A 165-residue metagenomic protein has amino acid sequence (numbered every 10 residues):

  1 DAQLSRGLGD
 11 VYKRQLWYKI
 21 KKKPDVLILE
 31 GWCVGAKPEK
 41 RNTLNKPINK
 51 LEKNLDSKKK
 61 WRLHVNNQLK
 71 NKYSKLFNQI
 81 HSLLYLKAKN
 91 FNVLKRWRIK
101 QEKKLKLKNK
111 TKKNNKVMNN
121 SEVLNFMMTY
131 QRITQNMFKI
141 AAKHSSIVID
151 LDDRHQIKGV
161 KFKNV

Functional and structural regions predicted by a protein language model:
D1-Y12: Single conserved hydrophobic/aromatic residue that forms the stacking wall/gate of nucleotide- or nucleobase-binding
A2, G31-W32: Short, well-ordered beta-to-alpha junction loops that form the rim of enzyme active sites and present histidine/acidic
D10, K22, C33-V34: Long, charge-dense, solvent-exposed interaction surfaces that engage phosphate-rich ligands
L16-K21: Glycine-rich phosphate/ribose-binding loops and adjacent secondary-structure elements that form binding surfaces
K23-L27: Loop/turn-to-beta-strand initiation segments
C33-V165: Conserved NTP phosphate-binding and transfer environment spanning the P-loop NTPase/kinase superfamily
